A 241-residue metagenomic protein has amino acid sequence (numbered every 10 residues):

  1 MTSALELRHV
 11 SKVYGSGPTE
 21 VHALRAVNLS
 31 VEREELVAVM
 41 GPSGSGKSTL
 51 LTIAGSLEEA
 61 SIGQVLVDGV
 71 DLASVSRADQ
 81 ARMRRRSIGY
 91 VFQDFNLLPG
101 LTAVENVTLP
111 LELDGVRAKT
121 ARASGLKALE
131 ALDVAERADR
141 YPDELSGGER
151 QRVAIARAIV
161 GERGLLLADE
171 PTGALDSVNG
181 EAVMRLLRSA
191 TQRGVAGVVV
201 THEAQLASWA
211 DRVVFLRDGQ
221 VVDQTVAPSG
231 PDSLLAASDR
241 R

Functional and structural regions predicted by a protein language model:
T2-L216, V221: ABC family nucleotide-binding domain
Q220-R241: Conserved beta-strand-loop-alpha-helix hinge in the C-terminal portion of ABC ATPase nucleotide-binding domains
